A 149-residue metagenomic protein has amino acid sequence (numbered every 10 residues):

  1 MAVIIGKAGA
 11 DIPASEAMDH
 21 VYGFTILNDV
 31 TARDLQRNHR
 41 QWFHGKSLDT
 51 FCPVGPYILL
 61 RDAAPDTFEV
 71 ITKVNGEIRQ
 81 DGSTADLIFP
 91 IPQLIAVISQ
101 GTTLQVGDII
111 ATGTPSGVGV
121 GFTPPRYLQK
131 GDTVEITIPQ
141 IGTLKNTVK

Functional and structural regions predicted by a protein language model:
M1, I5-K7, T25-V30, I58 (+2 more regions): Short, structured patches in soluble enzyme cores that scaffold and shape functional sites
G9-I12, A63-A64: Short helix-loop capping/hinge motifs at secondary-structure junctions, enriched in acidic/polar residues
D11-F24: N-terminal accessory regions of nucleic-acid-interacting proteins
R33-K149: Catalytic-pocket segment enriched in acidic/His residues
